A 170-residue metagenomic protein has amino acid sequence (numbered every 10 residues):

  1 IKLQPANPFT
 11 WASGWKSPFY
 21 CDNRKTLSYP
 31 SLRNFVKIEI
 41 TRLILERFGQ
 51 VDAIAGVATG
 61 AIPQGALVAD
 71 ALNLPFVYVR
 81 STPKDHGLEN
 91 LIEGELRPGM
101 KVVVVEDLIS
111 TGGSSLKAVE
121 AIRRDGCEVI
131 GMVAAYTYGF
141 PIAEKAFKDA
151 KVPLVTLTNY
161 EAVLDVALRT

Functional and structural regions predicted by a protein language model:
I1-Q50: Active-site-facing substrate-recognition patch
G14, I54, F76: Conserved hydrophobic/aromatic pocket- or pore-lining residues that grip, position, or stack substrates in active sites
R42, A66, D70, E120 (+1 more regions): Short, well-ordered alpha-helices that flank and scaffold nucleotide-derived cofactor binding pockets
G49-A58, V133-A134: Short glycine-rich phosphate-binding loop at a beta-alpha junction
D52, M100, I130: Conserved acidic residues
G65-V103, T111-K117: Short, glycine/charge-rich flexible loops or terminal/linker lids adjacent to PRPP-binding catalytic cores
E120-T170: PRPP-dependent phosphoribosyltransferase catalytic core
